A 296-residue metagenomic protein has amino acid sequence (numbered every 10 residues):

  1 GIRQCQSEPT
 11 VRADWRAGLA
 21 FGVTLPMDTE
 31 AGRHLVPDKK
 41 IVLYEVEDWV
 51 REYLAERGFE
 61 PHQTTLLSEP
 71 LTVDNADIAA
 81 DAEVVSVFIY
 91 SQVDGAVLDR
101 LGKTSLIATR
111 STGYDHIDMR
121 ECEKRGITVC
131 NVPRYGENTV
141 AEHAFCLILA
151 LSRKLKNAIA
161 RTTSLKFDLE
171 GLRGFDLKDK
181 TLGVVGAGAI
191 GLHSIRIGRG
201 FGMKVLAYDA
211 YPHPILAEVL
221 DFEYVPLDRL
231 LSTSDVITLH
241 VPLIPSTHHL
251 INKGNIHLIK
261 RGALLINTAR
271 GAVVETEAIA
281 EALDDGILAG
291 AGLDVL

Functional and structural regions predicted by a protein language model:
D28-V129, N252: An N-terminal-biased, well-structured beta-alpha scaffold segment characteristic of Rossmann-like dinucleotide-binding
V46, A187-G188: Glycine-rich Rossmann-fold phosphate-binding loop(s) that bind the pyrophosphate of adenine dinucleotide cofactors
F88, R110-S111, I127-N138, L227-D228 (+1 more regions): Short beta->alpha connector loops at strand-helix junctions that form conserved, small/polar/Pro-enriched
V93-G95, A210-L296: Rossmann-like adenosine-cofactor binding region
R125, P133-T181, R196, G200: Phosphate-binding beta-alpha-beta segment of Rossmann-like dinucleotide-binding domains, i.e., the NAD(P)
G191-L192: N-terminal Rossmann-fold NAD(P) dinucleotide-binding loop
